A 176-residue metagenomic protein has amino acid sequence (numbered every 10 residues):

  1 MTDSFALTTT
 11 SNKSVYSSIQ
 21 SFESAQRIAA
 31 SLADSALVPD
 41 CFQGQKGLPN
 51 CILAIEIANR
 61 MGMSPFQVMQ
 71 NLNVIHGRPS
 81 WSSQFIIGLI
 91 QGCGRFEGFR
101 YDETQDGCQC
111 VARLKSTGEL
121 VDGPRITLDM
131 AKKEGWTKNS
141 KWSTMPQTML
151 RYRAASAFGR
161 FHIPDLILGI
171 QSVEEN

Functional and structural regions predicted by a protein language model:
M1-N176: Polyanion-binding surfaces on beta-sheet-dominated domains and ring/shell assemblies
